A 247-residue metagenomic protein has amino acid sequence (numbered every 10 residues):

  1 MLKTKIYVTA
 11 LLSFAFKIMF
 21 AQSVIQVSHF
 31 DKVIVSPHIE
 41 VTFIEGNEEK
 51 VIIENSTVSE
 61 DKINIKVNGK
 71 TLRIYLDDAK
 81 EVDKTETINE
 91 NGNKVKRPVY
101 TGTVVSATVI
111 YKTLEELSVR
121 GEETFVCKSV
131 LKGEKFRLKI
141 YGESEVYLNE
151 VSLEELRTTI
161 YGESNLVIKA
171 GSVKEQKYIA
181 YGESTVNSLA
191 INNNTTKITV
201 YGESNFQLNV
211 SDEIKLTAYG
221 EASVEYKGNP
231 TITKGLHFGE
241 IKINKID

Functional and structural regions predicted by a protein language model:
M1-S28: Bacterial Sec-dependent N-terminal signal peptides
Q22-R120, T124-K139, E150-R157, K169 (+2 more regions): Acidic (Asp/Glu) and glycine-rich low-complexity loops/linkers that are typically intrinsically disordered
L166-D247: Short, surface-exposed interaction patches in beta-rich subdomains that mediate adhesion/assembly near membranes
